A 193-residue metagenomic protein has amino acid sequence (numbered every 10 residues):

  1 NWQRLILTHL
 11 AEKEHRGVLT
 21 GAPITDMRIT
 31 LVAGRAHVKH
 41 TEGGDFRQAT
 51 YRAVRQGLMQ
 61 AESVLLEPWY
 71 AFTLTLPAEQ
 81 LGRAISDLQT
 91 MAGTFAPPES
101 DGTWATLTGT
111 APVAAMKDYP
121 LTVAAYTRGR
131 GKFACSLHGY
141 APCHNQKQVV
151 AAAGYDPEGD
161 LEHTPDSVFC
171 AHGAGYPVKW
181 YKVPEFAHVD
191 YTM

Functional and structural regions predicted by a protein language model:
N1-M193: Accessory interaction regions appended to the cores of large information-processing enzymes
